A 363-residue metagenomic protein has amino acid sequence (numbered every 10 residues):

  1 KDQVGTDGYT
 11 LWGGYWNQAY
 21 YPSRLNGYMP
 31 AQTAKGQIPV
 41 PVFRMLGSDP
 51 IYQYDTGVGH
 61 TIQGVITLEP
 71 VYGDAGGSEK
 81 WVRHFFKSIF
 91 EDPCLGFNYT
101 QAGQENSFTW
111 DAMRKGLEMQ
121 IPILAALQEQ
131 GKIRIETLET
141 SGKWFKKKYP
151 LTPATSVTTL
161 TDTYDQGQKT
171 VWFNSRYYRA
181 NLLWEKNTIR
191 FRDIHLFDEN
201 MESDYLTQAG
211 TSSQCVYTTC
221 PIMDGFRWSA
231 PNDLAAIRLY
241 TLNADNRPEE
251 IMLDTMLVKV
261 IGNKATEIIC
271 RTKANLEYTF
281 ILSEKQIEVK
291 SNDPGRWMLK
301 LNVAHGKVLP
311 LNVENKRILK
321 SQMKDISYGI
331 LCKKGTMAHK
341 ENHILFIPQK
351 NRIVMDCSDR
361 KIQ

Functional and structural regions predicted by a protein language model:
K1-S88: Active-site-adjacent pocket scaffolds in enzyme catalytic domains
E69-I89, G96-Q104, V303, K320-Q363: Beta-strand-rich recognition/accessory modules
S78-F145: Substrate-binding cleft of secreted/luminal carbohydrate-active enzymes
F145-W184: Surface beta-strand/loop "capping" patches
Y177-K186, L276-E284, I326-C332: Broad, structure-driven detector of short, well-ordered beta-strand segments within folded domains
L182-K264: Acidic-aromatic substrate-binding/catalytic surfaces of carbohydrate-active enzymes
S203, H305-K320: Short aromatic-acidic-glycine turn motif
K264-N312: Acidic, contiguous internal or C-terminal segments within carbohydrate-active enzymes that form a structured patch used
